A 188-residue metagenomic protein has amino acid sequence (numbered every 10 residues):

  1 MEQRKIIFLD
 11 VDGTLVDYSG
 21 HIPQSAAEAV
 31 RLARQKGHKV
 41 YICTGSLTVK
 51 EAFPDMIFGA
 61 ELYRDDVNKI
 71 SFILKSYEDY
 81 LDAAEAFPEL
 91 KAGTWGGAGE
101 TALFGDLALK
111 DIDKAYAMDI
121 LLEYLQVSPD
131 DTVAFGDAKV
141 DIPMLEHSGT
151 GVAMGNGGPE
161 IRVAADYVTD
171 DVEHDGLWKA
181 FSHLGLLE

Functional and structural regions predicted by a protein language model:
E2-I6, P23, L107-E188: Mg2+-dependent phosphoryl-transfer enzymes with acidic/Ser/Thr/Gly-rich catalytic loops
D10: Active-site residues of response regulator receiver
D17: Short helix N-cap motif at coil->helix boundaries in the Bergerat
H21-D55, E61: Active-site phosphate-binding/coordination module
L32, D82-A86, E160: Alpha-helical scaffold elements within enzyme catalytic domains, especially in hydrolases
V49-F135, K139-M144: Conserved acidic, metal-coordinating active-site core of Asp-based, Mg2+-dependent phosphoryl-transfer enzymes
